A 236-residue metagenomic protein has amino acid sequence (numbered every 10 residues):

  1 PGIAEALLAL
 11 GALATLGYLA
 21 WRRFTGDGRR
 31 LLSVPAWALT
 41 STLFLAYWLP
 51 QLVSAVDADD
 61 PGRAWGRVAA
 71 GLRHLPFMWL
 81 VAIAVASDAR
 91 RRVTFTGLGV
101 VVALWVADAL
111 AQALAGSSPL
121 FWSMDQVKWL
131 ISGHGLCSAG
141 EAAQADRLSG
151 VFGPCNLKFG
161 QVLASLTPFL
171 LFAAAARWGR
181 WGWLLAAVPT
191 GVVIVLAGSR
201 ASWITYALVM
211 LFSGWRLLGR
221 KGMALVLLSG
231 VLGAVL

Functional and structural regions predicted by a protein language model:
P1-G66, A89-V100, S123-Q126, R177 (+3 more regions): Transmembrane signal-anchor hairpin modules in multi-pass inner-membrane enzymes, especially those that act on
E5-L8, R73, L196: Seven-transmembrane alpha-helical bundle of G-protein-coupled receptors
A12, L52, P76, R92-D146 (+3 more regions): Alpha-helical transmembrane segments of multi-pass inner-membrane proteins
L32-V34, S87, P154, L217-L218: Short, Lys/Arg-rich N-terminal segment immediately upstream of the first membrane anchor
T42-Y47, P61-A84, V93-V102, V106 (+1 more regions): Aromatic-anchored transmembrane helix interface
D57, A69, V151-P154: Pocket-edge positions in alpha/beta enzyme catalytic cores
V85-D88, G198: Residues at alpha-helix boundaries and short interhelical turns
